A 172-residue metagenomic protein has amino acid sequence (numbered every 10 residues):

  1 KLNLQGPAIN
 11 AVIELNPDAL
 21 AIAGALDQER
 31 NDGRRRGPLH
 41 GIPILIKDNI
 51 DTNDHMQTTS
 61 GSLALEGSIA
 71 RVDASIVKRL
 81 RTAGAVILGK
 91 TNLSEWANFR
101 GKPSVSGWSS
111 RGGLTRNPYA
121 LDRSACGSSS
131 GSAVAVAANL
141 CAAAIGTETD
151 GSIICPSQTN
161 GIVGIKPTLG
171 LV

Functional and structural regions predicted by a protein language model:
K1-D150, T168: Gly/Ser-rich catalytic/binding loops embedded in alpha/beta enzyme cores
I154-S157: Short glycine-biased active-site loop of nucleotidyltransferases that positions the nucleotide triphosphate and helps
T159-V172: Mobile "lid/hinge" segments at catalytic clefts and subdomain interfaces of large enzymes
